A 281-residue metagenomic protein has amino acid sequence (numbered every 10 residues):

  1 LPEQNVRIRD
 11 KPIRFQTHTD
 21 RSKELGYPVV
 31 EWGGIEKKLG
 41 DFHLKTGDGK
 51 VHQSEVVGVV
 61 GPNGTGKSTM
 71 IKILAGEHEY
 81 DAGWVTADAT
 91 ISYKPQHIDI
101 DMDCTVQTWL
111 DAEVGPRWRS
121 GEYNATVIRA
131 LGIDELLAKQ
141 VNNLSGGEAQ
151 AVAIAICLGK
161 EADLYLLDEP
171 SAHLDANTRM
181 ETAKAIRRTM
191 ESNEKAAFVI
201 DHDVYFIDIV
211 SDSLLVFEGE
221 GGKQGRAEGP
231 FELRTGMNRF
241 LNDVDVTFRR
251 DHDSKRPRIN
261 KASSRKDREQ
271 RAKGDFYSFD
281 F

Functional and structural regions predicted by a protein language model:
L1-D48, Q107, A112-A125, K223-F281: Pre-NBD coupling/linker segments of ABC/ABC-like ATPases
G26-Y27, G34, K38-G40, A89 (+4 more regions): ABC-family P-loop ATPase nucleotide-binding domains
K50-P62, S68-S120, H202-M237: ABC ATPase nucleotide-binding domain signature region
A153-I154, T182: Hydrophobic anchor residue at the start of the ABC signature
D163-L166: Walker B motif beta-strand of ABC-family P-loop ATPases
E169-P170, N177: Walker B catalytic motif
R179-N193: Helical segment within the ABC ATPase nucleotide-binding domain
E194-I200: Conserved H-loop
